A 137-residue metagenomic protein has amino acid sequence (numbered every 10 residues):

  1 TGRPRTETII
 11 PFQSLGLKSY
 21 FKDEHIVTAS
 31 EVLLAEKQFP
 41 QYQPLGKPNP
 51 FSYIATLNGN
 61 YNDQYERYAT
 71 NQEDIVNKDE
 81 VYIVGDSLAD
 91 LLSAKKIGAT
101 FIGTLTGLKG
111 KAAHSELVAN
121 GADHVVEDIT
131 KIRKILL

Functional and structural regions predicted by a protein language model:
T1-P4, S87, D128-I129: Helix N-cap/beta->alpha junction signal
P4-Y82, L88, L92, K96: Substrate-recognition "cap/lid" segment bordering the active-site pocket of phosphatases
R5, K109, I132: Positions that flank functional sites
V27, D123-K131: Short acidic-hydrophobic, aromatic-tinged amphipathic segments that line or gate anion-handling sites
E31, G107, T130: Flexible loop residues that form catalytic and substrate-binding hotspots at small-molecule/glycan-binding clefts
Y82-H124: Acidic, Mg2+-coordinating phosphoryl-transfer loop and its flanking beta/alpha structural elements, shared across
K131-L137: Short amphipathic alpha-helix with an adjacent loop that forms part of the alpha/beta core around
